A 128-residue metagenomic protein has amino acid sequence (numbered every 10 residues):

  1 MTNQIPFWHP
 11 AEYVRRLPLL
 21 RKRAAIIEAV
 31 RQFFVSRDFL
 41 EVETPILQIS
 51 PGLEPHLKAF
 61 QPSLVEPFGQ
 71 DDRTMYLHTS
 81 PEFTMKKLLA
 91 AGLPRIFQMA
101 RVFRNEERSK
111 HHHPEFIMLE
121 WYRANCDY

Functional and structural regions predicted by a protein language model:
M1-Y128: Class II aminoacyl-tRNA synthetase-like tRNA-binding/catalytic domains
